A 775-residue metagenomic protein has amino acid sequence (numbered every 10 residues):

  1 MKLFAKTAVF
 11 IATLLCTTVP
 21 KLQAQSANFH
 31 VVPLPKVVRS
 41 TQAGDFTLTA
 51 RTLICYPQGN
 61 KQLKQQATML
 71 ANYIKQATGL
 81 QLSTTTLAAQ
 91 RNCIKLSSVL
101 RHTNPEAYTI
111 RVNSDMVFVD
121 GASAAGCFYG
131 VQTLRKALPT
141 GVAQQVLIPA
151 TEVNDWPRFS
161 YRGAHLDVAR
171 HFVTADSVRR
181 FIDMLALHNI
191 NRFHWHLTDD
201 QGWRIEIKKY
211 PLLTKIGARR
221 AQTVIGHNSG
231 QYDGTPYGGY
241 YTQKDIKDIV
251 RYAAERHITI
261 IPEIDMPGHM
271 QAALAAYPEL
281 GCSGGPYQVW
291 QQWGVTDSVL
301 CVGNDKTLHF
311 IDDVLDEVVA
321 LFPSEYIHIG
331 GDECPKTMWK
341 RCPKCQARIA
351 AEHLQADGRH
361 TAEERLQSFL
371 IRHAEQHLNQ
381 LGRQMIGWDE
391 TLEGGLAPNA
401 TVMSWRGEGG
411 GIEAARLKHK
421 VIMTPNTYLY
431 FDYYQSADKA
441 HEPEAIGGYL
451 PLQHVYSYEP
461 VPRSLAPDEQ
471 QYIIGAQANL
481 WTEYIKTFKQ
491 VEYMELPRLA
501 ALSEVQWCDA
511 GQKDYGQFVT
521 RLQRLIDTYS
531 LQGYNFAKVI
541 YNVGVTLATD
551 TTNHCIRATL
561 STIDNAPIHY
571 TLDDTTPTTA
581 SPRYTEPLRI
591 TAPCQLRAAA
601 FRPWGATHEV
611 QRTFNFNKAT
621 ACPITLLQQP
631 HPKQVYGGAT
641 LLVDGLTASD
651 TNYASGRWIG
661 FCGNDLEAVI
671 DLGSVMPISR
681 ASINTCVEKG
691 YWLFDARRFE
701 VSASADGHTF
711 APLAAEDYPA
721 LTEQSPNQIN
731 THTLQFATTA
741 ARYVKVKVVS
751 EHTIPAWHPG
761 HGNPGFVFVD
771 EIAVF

Functional and structural regions predicted by a protein language model:
M1-H30: Bacterial Sec-dependent N-terminal signal peptides
F4, A24, C55, D509 (+4 more regions): Short, compositionally stereotyped local motifs that mark structural "simplifiers"
Q25-Y161, Q490, Q506-V519, R524-T528 (+1 more regions): Contiguous, structured surface segment used for ligand recognition
R101-Y326, H373, H377, Q477-T482: Feature activates predominantly on carbohydrate-active enzymes
S123, A600-W604, S750-H752: Surface-exposed loop/turn motifs at beta-strand-loop junctions within extracellular Ig-like and Fibronectin type III
P278, W290-Q291, V295-P398, W405-E413: Active-site neighborhood of glycoside hydrolase catalytic domains
M385-A400, R406-I556: Flexible, acidic glycine-rich loops studded with aromatic residues
T651-A714, Y718, P726-F775: Aromatic, loop-rich ligand-recognition surfaces of beta-strand-rich domains
